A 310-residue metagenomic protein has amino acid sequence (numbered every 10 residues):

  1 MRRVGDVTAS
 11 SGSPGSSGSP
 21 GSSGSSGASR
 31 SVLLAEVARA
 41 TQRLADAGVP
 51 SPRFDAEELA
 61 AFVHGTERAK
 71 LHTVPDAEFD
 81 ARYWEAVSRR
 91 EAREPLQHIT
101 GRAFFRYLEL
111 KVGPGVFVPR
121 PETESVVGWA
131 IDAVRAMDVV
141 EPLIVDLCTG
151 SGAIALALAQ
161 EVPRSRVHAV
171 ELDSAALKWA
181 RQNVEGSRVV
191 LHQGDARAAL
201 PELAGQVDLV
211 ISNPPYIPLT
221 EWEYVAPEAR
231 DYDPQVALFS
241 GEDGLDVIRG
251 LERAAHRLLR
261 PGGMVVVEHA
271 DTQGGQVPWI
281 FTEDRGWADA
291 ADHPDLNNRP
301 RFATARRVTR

Functional and structural regions predicted by a protein language model:
M1-S13, S25-P52: Non-catalytic nucleic-acid substrate-recognition regions in nucleic-acid-modifying enzymes
V7-S29, A136-V140, G186: Intrinsically disordered, low-complexity terminal tails and inter-domain linkers enriched for S/T/G/P/D/E
R53, E58-A133: Conserved AdoMet
L59, R93, T123, I154 (+7 more regions): Residue-level signal for inorganic ion chemistry
E109, R166, R188-V190, A288-A291: Conserved beta-strand segments of alpha/beta enzyme cores
S125-Y224, G250: Conserved SAM/SAH cofactor-binding pocket of Class I
S187, Y216-V247: Mobile active-site "lid"/loop adjacent to the S-adenosyl-L-methionine
E242-R306: Conserved Class I SAM-dependent methyltransferase catalytic core
